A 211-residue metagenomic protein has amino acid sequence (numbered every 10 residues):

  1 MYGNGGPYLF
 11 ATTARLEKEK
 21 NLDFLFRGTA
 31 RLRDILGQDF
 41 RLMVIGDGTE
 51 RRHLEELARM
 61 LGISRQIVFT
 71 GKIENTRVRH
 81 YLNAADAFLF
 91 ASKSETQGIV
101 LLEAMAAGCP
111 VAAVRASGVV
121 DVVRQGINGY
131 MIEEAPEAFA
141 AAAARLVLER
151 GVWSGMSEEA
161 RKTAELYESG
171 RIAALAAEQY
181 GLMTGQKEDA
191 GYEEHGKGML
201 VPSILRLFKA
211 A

Functional and structural regions predicted by a protein language model:
Y2-K20, F26-T29: Conserved donor-binding/catalytic core segment of Leloir-type glycosyltransferases
E55-I73: Nucleotide-activated donor-binding/catalytic signature segment of Leloir-type glycosyltransferases, i.e., the conserved
K72-I73, H80-A85: Short alpha-helical donor nucleotide-sugar binding micro-motif in glycosyltransferases
K93: Aromatic "clamp/platform" in nucleotide-sugar-dependent glycosyltransferases that forms part of the donor/acceptor
P110-A113: Short hydrophobic beta-strand element within catalytic cores of glycosyltransferases and related nucleotide-activated
Q125-G126, Y130-P136, R145-R150: Conserved acidic donor-binding segment of nucleotide-sugar-dependent glycosyltransferases
A138, V152-L166, E178: A short, well-ordered alpha-helix in the C-terminal region of glycosyltransferases
S169-A211: C-terminal alpha-helical cap of glycosyltransferases
